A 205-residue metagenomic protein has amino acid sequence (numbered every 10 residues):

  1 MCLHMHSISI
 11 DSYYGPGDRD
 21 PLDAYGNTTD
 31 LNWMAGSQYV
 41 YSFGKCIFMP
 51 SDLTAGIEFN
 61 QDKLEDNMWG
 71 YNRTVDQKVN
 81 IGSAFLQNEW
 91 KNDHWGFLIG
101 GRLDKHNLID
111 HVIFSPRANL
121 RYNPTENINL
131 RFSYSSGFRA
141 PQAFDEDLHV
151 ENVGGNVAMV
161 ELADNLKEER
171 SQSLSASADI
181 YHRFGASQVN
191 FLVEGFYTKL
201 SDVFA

Functional and structural regions predicted by a protein language model:
M1-D110, L192: Face-selective signature of the C-terminal outer-membrane beta-barrel domain
C2-Y14, R131, N165-A205: Membrane-embedded beta-barrel scaffold of Gram-negative outer-membrane proteins
T29-L31, M49, N80, V112 (+4 more regions): Residue-level preference for beta-strand/loop junctions
G36-S42, F85-E89, R117-N119, S133 (+3 more regions): Outer-membrane beta-barrel architecture
Y41-I47, E89-H94, F114, Y122-E126 (+3 more regions): Outer-membrane beta-barrel strand-turn architecture
F48-T54, G96-L98, N119, N123 (+3 more regions): Membrane-spanning beta-strand positions in outer-membrane beta-barrel proteins
M68, D76-K78, S115, A140-R170 (+1 more regions): Outer-membrane beta-barrel domain signature, especially the mid-to-C-terminal portions of large Gram-negative OMP
V79, S83, F97, H111-S115 (+4 more regions): A structural preference for long, well-packed, hydrophobic secondary-structure segments
